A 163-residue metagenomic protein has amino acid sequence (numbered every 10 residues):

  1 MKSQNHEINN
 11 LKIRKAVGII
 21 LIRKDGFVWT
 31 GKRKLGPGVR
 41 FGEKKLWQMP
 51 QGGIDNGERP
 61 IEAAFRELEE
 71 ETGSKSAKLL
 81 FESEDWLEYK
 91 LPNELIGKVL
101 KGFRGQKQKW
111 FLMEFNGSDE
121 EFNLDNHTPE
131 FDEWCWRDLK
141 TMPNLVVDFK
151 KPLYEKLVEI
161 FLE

Functional and structural regions predicted by a protein language model:
K2-M49: N-terminal strand-loop-strand
N5-N10, Q51-I54, E58, E70 (+2 more regions): Intrinsically disordered, low-complexity segments enriched in glycine/proline and serine/threonine
K24, N116, E159: Residue-level marker of positions within ordered structural domains that often coincide with functionally constrained
G53-D148: Unchanged
K140-E163: Charged phosphate-binding loop/patch that engages nucleotide di/tri-phosphates or the phosphate backbone of nucleic
